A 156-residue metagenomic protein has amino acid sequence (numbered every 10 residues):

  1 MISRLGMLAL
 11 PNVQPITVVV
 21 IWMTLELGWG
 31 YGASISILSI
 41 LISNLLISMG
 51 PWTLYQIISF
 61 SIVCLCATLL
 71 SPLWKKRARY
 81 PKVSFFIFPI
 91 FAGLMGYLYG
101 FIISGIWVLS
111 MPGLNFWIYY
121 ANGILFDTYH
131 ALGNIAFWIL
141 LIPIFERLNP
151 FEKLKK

Functional and structural regions predicted by a protein language model:
M1-E26, G30, S34: Hydrophobic transmembrane alpha-helices
M1-L5, W22, L41-L45, L65 (+2 more regions): Alpha-helical transmembrane segments of multipass membrane proteins
L5-L8, L45-L54: Membrane-interface helix caps and helix-loop-helix hairpins in membrane proteins
I16-V20, S59-V63, F137: Hydrophobic core segments of transmembrane alpha-helices in multi-pass, intramembrane catalytic enzymes
T24-L25, V63-P72, I142, E146: Hydrophobic transmembrane alpha-helices
G32-N44, I87-G96: Central hydrophobic cores of alpha-helical transmembrane segments in multi-pass integral membrane proteins
M49-L54, R79-K156: Membrane-embedded alpha-helical hairpins and interfacial helices in multi-pass inner-membrane proteins
